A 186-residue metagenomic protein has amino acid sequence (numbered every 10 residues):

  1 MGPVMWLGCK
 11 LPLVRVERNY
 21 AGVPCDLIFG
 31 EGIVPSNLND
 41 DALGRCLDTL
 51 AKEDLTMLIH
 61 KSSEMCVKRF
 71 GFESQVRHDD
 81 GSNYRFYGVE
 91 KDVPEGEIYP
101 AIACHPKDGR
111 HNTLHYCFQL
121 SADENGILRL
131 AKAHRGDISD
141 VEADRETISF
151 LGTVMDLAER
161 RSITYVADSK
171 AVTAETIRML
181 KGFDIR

Functional and structural regions predicted by a protein language model:
M1-R186: Conserved, well-structured functional cores that handle cations and Mg-NTP chemistry
